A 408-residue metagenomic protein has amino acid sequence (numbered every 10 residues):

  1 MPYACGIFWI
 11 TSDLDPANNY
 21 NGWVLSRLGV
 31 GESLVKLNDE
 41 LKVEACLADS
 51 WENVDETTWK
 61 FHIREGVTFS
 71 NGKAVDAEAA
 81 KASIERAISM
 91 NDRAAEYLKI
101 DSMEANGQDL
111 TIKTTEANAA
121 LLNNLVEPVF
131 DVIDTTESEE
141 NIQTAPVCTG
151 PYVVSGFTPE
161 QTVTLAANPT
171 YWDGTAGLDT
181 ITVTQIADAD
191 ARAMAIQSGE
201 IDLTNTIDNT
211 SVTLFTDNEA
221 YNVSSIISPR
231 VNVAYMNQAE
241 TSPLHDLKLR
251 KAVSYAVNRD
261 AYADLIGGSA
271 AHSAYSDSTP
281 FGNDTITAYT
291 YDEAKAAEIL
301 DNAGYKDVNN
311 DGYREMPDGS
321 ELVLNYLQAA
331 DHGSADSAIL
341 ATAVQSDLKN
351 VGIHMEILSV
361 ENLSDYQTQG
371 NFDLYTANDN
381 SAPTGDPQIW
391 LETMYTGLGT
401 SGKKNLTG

Functional and structural regions predicted by a protein language model:
M1-I10, T58-F61, S83, L110-I112 (+5 more regions): Short, well-ordered beta-strand elements
A4-V54, E85, V147-C148: N-terminal lobe/hinge region of extracytoplasmic solute-binding protein
K42, V126-A176, T180, E293-A294 (+1 more regions): Gly/Pro-rich hinge or "lid" segments in bacterial periplasmic/extracellular proteins
D49-M90, P243: Aromatic- and charge-enriched surface segment that lines or borders ligand/interaction sites
E52, K60, A95-T135: Surface-exposed binding/hinge segments that line and control ligand-binding clefts or catalytic entry sites
P169-L214, H354: Ligand-site clamp/hinge motif
H245-Q345: Append "and occasionally in soluble cytosolic enzymes with long acidic Gly/Pro-rich linkers
N350-S364, W390-G408: Extracytoplasmic/peripheral linker and loop segments enriched in polar/acidic and small residues with frequent Thr/Pro
